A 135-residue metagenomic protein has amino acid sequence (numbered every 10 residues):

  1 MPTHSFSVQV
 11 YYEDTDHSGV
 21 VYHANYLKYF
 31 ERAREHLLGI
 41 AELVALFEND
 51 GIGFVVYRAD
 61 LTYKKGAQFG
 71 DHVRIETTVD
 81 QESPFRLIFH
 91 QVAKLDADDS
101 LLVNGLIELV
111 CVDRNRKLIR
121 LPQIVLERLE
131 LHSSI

Functional and structural regions predicted by a protein language model:
P2-Y57, D113-I135: Hot-dog-fold acyl-thioester-processing enzymes
T3-H4, G39, Q68-F69, D80-I135: HotDog/MaoC-like acyl-thioester-processing domains
S7-Y11, T62, E108: Generic structural detector for well-ordered beta-strands
D16, H23, L27-R34, T62 (+4 more regions): Residue-level signal for functionally critical sites in structured catalytic/ligand-binding pockets
L37-L87, V103-N104: Hydrophobic beta-strand-centered segment that forms part of the acyl-chain substrate-binding groove
